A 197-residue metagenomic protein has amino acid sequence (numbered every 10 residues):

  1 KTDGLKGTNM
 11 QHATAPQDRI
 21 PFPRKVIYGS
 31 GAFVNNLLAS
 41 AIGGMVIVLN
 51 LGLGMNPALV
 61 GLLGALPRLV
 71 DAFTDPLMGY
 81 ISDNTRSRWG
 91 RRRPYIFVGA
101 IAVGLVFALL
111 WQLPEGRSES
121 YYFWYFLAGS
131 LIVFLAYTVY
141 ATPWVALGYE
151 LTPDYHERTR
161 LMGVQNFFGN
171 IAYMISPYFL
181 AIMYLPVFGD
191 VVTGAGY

Functional and structural regions predicted by a protein language model:
K1-N9: Short, Lys/Arg-enriched N-terminal segments with co-localized hydrophobic residues within the first ~10-30 amino acids
Q11-Y197: Membrane-embedded alpha-helical bundles of multi-pass transporters/translocases, especially carrier/permease families
